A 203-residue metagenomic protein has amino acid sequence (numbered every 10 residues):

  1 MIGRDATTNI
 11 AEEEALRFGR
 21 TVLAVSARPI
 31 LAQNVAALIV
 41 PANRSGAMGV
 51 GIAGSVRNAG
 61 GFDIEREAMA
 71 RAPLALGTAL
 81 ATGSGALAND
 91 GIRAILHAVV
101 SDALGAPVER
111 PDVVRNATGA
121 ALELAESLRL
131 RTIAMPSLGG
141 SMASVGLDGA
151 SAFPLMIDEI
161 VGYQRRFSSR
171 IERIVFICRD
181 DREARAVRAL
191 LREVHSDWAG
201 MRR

Functional and structural regions predicted by a protein language model:
I2-P111, R115-L128: Glycine-/small-residue-enriched capping loops at alpha/beta junctions
D102-R203: Phosphate/ribose-phosphate-bearing ligand recognition and processing surfaces, centered on ADP-ribose/NAD(+/P+) systems
